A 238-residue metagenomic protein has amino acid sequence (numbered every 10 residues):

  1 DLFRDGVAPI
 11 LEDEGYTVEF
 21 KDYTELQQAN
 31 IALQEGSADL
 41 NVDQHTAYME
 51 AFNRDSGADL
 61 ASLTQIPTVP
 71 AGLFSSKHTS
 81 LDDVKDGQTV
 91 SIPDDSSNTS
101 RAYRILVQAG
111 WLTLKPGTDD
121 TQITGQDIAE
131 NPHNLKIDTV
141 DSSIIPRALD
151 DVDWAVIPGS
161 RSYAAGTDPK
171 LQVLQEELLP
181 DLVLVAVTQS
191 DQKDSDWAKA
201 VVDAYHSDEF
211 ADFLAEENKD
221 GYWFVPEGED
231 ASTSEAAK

Functional and structural regions predicted by a protein language model:
D1-E19: Short, polar/charged alpha-helical segment
F20-I31, D119-R147: Short helix-initiation/N-cap motifs at beta->coil->alpha
L26-G57, S162-G166: Pocket-flanking alpha-helical
Q34-Q44, Q88, W111, H133-L135 (+1 more regions): Alpha-to-beta junction loops
A51-L63, H78, D151, V156 (+1 more regions): Ligand-binding "clamshell"
L63-L112, A211-D212: A conserved helix-loop-strand patch within extracytoplasmic ligand-binding domains of the periplasmic binding
P70-D82, L182-W197: A bilobed periplasmic-binding-protein/Venus flytrap-type ligand-binding module shared by bacterial periplasmic
S97-Q122, V202-K238: Ligand-binding clefts/hinges and TM-proximal coupling segments of bilobed small-molecule sensing domains
